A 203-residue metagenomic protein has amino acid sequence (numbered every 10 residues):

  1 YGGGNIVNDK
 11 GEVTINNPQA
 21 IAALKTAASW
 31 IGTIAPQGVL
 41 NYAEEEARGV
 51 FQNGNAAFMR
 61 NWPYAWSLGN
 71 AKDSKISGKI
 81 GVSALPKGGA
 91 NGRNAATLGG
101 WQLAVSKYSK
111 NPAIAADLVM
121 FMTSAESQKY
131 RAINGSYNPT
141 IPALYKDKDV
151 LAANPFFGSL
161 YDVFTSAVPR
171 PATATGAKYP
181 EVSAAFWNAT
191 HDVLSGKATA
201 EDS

Functional and structural regions predicted by a protein language model:
Y1-V13, Q19-A22, A47, A56-F58: Extracytoplasmic/periplasmic solute-binding protein
G4-V13, G32-A35, Q52, L98-L103 (+1 more regions): Flexible glycine/proline-enriched surface loops and loop-helix/loop-strand junctions
N5, T33-I34, K72-G78, V193: Short helix-capping segments at alpha-helix termini
D9-N41, L85: Glycine-centered hinge/linker elements that transmit conformational signals in sensory and ligand-binding systems
G38-N53: Short helix-initiation/N-cap motifs at beta->coil->alpha
A57-N61, G81-A84, A104-V105: Structural recognition of the beta-strand scaffold that forms the well-ordered cores of secreted hydrolase catalytic
Y64-S77, G88-N188: C-terminal lobe and pocket-closing loops of periplasmic/extracytoplasmic Venus-flytrap solute-binding proteins
D192-S203: Short, charged, surface-exposed loops that flank catalytic or proteolytic processing sites
